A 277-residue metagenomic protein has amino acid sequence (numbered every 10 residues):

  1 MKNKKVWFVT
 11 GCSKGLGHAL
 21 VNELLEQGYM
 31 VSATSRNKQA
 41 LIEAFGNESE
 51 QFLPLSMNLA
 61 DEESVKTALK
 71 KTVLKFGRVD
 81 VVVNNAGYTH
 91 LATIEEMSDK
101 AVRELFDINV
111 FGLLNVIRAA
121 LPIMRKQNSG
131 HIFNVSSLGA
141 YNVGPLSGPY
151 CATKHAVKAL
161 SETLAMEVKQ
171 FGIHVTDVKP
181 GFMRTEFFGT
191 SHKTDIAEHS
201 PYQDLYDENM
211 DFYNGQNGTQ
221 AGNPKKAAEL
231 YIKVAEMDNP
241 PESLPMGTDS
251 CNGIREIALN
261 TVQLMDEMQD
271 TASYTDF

Functional and structural regions predicted by a protein language model:
S13-K14: Conserved glycine-rich cofactor-binding loop
M57-T67, D99: The beta1-alpha1 cofactor-binding region of Rossmann-like NAD(H)/NADP(H)-dependent oxidoreductases
T93-I94, A101-R103: Substrate-binding pocket helix/loop in short-chain dehydrogenase/reductase
I117, T153-A156: Active-site helix of classical SDR
I117-R118, E162: A short, exposed helix-loop element centered on a Lys and neighboring polar residues
S137: Residue(s) in the substrate-gating loop at a strand-loop-helix junction that position the organic substrate next
Q170-P240: SDR active-site lid
